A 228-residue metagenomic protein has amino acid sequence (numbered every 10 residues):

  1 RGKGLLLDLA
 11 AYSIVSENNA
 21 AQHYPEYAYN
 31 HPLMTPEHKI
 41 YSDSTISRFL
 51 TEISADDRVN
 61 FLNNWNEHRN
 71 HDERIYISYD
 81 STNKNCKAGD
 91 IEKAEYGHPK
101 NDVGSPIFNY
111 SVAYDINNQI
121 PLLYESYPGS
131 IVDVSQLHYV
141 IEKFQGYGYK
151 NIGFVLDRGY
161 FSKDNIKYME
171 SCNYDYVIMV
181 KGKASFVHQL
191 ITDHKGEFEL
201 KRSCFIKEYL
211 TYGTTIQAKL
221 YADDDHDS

Functional and structural regions predicted by a protein language model:
R1-S228: Anion-binding and metal-coordination hotspots
